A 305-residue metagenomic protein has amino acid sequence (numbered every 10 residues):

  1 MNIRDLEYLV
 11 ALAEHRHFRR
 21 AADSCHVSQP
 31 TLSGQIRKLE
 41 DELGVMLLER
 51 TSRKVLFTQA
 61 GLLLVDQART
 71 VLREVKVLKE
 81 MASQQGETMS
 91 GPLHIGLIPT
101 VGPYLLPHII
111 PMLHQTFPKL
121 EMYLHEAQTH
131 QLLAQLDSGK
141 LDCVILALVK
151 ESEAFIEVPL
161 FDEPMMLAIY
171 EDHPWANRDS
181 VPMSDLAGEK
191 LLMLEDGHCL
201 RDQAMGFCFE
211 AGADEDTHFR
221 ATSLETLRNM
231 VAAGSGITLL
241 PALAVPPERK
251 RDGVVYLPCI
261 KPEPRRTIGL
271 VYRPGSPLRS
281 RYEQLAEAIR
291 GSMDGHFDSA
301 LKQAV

Functional and structural regions predicted by a protein language model:
V10-S28, S52: Short helix-boundary/capping micro-motifs
F18-D23, P30, R37, L133 (+1 more regions): Residues within helix-turn-helix
E40-F57: A short LG(V/I)-centered, amphipathic sequence patch enriched for acidic residue(s) preceding the LG motif
S90-E153, A221-S223: Central regulatory/effector-binding core of bacterial HTH transcription factors
Q128-L141, L146-A147, E195-L257: Hydrophobic hinge/microswitch elements
S152-L191: Flexible hinge/capping segments at coil-to-helix
W175, K190-A211, L278-E287, S292-K302: Secondary-structure junction motif
A242-V254, K261-V305: C-terminal effector-binding regulatory domain of bacterial HTH transcription factors
